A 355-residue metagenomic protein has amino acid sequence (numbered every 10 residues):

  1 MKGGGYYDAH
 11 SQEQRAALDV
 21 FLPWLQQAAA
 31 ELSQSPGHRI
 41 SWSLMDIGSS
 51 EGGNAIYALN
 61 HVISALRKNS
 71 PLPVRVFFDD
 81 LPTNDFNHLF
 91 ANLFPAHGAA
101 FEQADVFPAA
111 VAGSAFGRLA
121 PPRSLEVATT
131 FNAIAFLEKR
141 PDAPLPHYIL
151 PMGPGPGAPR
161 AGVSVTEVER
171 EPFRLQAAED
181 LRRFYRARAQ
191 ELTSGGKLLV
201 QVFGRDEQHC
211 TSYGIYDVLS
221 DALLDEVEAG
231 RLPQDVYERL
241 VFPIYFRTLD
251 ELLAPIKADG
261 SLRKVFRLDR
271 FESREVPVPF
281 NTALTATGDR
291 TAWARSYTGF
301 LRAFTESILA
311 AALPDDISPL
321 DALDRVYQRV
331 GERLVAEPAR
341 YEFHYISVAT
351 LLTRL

Functional and structural regions predicted by a protein language model:
M1-R123, F136-S164, R205, A322-L351: N-terminal charged/capping segments associated with class I S-adenosyl-L-methionine
V20, Q176-D180, I244-T248: Soluble or luminal CAZymes and related metallo-dependent hydrolases
A115-A128, R186-Q190: Short amphipathic alpha-helices and their capping/turn segments at secondary-structure boundaries
A128-A133, V200: A short beta-strand submotif of the Rossmann-like class I SAM-dependent methyltransferase core that lines
A135, A143-S194: A short glycine-rich, Lys/Arg-flanked "PGG" loop and its adjoining helix->strand segment in the class I
S194-I317: Substrate-binding/catalytic lobe of Class I Rossmann-like enzymes that use SAM or dcSAM, i.e., the mid-to-C-terminal
G288-L355: C-terminal target-recognition/interaction regions appended to catalytic cores
